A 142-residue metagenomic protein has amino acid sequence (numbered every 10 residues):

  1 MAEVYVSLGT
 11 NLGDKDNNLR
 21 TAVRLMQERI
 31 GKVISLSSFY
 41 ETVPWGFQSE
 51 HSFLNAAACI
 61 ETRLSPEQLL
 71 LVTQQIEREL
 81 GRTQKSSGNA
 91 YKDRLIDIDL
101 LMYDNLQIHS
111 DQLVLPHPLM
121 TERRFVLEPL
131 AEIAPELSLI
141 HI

Functional and structural regions predicted by a protein language model:
A2-V6, L12-L95, D104-N105: Nucleotide and nucleotide-moiety/phosphate-recognizing core
G9, D97, V126-L127: Alpha-helical architecture
N17, Q112, L137: Short glycine-/acidic-enriched loop or helix-start segments at secondary-structure transitions that form or flank
V23-M26, I108-T121: A short alpha/beta connector and helix-capping loop motif
S65, Q107-H109, I133: Short helix-loop capping/hinge motifs at secondary-structure junctions, enriched in acidic/polar residues
L100-L101: Conserved beta/loop motifs at nucleotide-recognition and modification sites
L119-S138: A short, conserved beta-to-alpha structural element at the edge of catalytic cores that scaffolds binding
I140-I142: Conserved small/polar residues in nucleotide/adenosyl-binding loops
